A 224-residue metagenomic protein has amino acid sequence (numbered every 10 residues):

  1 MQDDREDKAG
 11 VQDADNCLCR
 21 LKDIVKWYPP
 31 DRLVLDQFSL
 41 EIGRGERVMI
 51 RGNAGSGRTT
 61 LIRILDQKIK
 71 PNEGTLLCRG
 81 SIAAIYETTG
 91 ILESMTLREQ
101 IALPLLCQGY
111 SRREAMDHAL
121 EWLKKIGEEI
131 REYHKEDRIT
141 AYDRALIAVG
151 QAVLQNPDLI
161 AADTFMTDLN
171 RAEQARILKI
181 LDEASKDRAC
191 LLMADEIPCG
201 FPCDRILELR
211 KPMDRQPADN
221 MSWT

Functional and structural regions predicted by a protein language model:
D7-Q37: A short, flexible loop at the N-terminus of ABC-type nucleotide-binding domains that lies
R51-N53: The feature captures the beta-strand-to-loop junction immediately N-terminal to the Walker
D66: Helix-to-loop junction immediately C-terminal to a conserved catalytic motif
M95-C107, H118: Q-loop/switch helix immediately C-terminal to the Walker
M116, W122-R138: Conserved ABC nucleotide-binding domain
V149: Hydrophobic anchor residue at the start of the ABC signature
I180-G200: Conserved catalytic loops of ABC-family nucleotide-binding domains
